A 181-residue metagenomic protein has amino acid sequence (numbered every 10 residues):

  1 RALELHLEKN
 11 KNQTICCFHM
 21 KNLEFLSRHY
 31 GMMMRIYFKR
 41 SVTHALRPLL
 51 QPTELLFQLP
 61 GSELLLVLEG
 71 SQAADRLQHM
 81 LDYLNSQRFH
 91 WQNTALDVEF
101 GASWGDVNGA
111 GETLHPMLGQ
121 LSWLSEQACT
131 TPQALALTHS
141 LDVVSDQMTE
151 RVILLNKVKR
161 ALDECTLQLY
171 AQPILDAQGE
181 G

Functional and structural regions predicted by a protein language model:
R1-A2, V143-G181: Active-site core of bacterial EAL-family cyclic-dinucleotide phosphodiesterase domains
R1-I15, K21-R47, F57-G61, A74-D75 (+1 more regions): Conserved long alpha-helical elements within nucleotide-processing catalytic cores of c-di-GMP signaling and class III
E4, K39-T43, L118, S122-S125 (+2 more regions): Short amphipathic alpha-helical segments
L5, H44, P48, H79-D82 (+1 more regions): CheY-like receiver
T14, Q58-V67, H90-Q127, T131-L141: A short glycine-enriched loop-to-beta-strand structural element that forms part of the catalytic core of nucleotide
M34, E63-Y83, T113: Short helix/loop segment flanking the catalytic signature motif in cyclic-nucleotide metabolism enzymes
P48-T53, D82-A95: Short catalytic/binding micro-motifs of nucleotide second-messenger systems
P52-L55, Y170-A171: A short linear hydrophobic-aromatic micro-motif
